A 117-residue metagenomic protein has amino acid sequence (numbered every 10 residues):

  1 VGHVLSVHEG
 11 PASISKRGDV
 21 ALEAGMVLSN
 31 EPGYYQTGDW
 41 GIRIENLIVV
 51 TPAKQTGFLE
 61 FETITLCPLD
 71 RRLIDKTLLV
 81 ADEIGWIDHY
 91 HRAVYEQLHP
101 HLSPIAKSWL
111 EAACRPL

Functional and structural regions predicted by a protein language model:
H3-L117: Charged, cofactor-coupling segments
